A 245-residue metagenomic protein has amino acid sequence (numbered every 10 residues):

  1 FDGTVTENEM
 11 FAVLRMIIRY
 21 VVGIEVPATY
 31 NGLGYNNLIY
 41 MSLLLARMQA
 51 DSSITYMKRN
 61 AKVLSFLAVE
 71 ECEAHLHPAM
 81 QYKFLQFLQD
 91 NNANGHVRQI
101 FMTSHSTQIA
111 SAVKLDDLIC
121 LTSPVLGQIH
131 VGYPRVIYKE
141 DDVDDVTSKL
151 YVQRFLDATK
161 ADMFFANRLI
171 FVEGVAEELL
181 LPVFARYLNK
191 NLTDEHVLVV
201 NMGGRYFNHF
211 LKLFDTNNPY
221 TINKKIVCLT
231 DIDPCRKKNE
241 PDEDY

Functional and structural regions predicted by a protein language model:
F1-V69: Extended helical coiled-coil dimerization/tether regions that scaffold and oligomerize large DNA-maintenance assemblies
V63-L64, G95-F101: Loop/turn-to-beta-strand initiation segments
E70-C72, H105: Walker B catalytic acidic pair
H77-P78, Y82, A112: Conserved D-loop-proximal element of ABC-family nucleotide-binding domains
S106-A112: Conserved H-loop
A112-C120: Conserved catalytic segment of ABC-fold P-loop ATPases
S123-Y245: Acidic, divalent-metal-binding catalytic cores of TOPRIM and closely related two-metal-ion phosphodiester/pyrophosphate
